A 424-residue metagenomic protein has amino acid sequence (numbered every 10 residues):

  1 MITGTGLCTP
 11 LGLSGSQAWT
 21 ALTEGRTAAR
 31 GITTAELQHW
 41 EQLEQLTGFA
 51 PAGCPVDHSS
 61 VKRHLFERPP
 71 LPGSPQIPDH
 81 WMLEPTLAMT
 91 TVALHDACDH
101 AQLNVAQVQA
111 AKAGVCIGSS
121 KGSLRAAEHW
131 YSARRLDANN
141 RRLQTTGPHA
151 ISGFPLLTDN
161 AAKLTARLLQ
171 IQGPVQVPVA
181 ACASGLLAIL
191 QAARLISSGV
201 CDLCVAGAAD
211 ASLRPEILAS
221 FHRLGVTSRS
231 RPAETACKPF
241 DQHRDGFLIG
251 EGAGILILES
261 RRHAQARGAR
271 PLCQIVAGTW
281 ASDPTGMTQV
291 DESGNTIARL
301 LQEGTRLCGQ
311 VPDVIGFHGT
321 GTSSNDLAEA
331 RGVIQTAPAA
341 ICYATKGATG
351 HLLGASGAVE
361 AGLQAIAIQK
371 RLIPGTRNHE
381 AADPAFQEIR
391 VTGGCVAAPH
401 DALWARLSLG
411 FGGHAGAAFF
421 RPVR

Functional and structural regions predicted by a protein language model:
M1-D79, R262-Q274, G362-T376, G416-R424: ACP-dependent fatty acid/polyketide chain-elongation machinery
M1-T3, C8, R26-I32, P232-V314: Condensing-enzyme catalytic core mediating Claisen C-C bond formation in acyl metabolism
G31, L136-H149, L190, R194 (+2 more regions): Glycine-/small-residue-rich "gating" segment that lines the acyl/pantetheine channel and substrate pocket
E36, M82-L87, V108-A110, H149-T158 (+4 more regions): Active-site nucleophile and cofactor-binding loops and adjacent substrate-binding regions of central metabolic enzymes
E44, L65, P69, A97-A113 (+3 more regions): Phosphate/pyrophosphate-binding loops at sites that engage ATP/ADP/AMP, CoA/4′-phosphopantetheine, polyphosphate
T90-N104, T158-A162, A166-L169, V175-A209 (+3 more regions): Active-site-proximal alpha-helical scaffold in enzymes
S119-Q176, L218-G225, N325-T336: Active-site-proximal gating segment of KS-fold condensing enzymes and close homologs
V200-L224, S228-D245, G278-E292, F317-L327 (+1 more regions): Acyl-CoA/ACP chain-elongation machinery
